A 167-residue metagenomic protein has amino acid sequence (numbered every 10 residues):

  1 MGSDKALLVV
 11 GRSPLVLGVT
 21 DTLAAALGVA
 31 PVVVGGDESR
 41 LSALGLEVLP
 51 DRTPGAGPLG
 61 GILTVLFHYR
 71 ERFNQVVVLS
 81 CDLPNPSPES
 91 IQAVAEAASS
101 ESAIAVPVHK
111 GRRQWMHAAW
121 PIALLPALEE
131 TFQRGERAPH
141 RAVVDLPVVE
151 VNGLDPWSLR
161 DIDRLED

Functional and structural regions predicted by a protein language model:
M1-E136, R141-S158, L165: Nucleotide and nucleotide-moiety/phosphate-recognizing core
